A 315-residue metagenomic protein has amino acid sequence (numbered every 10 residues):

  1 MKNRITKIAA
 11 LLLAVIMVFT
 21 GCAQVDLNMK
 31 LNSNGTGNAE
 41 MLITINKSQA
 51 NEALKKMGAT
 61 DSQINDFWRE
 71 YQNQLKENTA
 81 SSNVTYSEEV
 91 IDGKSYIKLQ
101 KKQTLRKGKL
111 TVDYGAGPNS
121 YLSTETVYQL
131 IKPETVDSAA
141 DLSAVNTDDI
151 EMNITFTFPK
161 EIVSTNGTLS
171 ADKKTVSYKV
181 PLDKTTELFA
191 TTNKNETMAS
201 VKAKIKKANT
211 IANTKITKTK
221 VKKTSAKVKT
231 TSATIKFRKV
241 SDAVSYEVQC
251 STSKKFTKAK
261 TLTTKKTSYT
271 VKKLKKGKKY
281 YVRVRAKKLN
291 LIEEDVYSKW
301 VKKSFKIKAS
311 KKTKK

Functional and structural regions predicted by a protein language model:
M1-A9: Bacterial N-terminal signal peptides that target proteins for export
A23-N209: Subset-of-secretome marker
T157-P159, Q249-S253, R283-K287: Predominantly extracellular/luminal cell-surface or secreted proteins
K206-D242, K276, E293-K315: Pro/Thr/Ser/Gly-rich low-complexity, intrinsically disordered linker/stalk tracts
S241-K260: Extracellular low-complexity, O-glycosylation-prone stalks/linkers
K265-Y269: Short S/T/G- and acidic-enriched coil/turn segments that sit immediately N-terminal to beta-strands in beta-sandwich
V271-I292: Beta-strand-rich modules
